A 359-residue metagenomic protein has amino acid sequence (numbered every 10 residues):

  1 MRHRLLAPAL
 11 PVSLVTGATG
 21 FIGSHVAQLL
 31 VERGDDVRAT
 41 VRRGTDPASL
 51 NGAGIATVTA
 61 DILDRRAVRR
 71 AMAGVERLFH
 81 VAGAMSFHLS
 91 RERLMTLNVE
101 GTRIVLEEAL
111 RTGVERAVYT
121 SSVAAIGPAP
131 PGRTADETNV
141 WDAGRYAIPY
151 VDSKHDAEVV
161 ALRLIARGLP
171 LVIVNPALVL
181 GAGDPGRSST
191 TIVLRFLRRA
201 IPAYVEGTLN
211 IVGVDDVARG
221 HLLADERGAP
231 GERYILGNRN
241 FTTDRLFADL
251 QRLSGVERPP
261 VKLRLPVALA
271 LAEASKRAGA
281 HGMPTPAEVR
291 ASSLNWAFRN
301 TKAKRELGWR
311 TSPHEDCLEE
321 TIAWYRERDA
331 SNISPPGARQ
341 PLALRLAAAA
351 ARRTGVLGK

Functional and structural regions predicted by a protein language model:
L6, P11-R33: N-terminal Rossmann NAD(P)H-binding glycine-rich loop of SDR-like oxidoreductase domains
S13, G44-E100, E108: NAD(P)H-binding glycine-rich loop region in Rossmannoid oxidoreductase-like domains and their noncatalytic homologs
L97-Y150: Conserved Rossmann-fold NAD(P)-dependent oxidoreductase catalytic core, especially the SDR/UDP-sugar
I104, D156, S188, V205-D225 (+1 more regions): Substrate-positioning beta->alpha
S121, E158-A182: Conserved beta-loop-beta element that borders a ligand/cofactor-binding pocket
W141-R145, V193-V212, D216, G228: A conserved pocket-lining segment of Rossmann-fold NAD(P)-dependent short-chain dehydrogenase/reductase
G220-P284, L318-I322, R328-K359: Mid/C-terminal beta-alpha module of Rossmann-like enzyme folds, strongest in SDR-family dehydrogenases/epimerases
D244, A248, A278-R310: Conserved C-terminal active-site "lid" loop/helix of NAD(P)H-dependent oxidoreductases that clamps the redox cofactor
